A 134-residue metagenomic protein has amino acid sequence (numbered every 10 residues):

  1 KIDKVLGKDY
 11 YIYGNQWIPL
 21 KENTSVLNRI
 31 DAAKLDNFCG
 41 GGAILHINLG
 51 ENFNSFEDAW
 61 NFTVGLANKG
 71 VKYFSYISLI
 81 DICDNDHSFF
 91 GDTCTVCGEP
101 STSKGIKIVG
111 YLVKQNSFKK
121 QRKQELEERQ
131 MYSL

Functional and structural regions predicted by a protein language model:
K1-L134: Long, C-terminal-biased catalytic regions of enzyme "large/alpha" subunits
